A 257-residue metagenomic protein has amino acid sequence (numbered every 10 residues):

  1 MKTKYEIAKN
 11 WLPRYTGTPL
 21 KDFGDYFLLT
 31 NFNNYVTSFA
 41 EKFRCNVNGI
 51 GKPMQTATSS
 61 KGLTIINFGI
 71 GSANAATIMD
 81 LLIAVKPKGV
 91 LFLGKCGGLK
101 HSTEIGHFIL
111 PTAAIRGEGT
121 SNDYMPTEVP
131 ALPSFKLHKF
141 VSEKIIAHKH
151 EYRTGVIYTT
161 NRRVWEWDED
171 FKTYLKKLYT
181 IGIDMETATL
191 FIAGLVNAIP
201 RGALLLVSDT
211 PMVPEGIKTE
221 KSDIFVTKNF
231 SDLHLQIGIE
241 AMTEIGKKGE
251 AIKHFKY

Functional and structural regions predicted by a protein language model:
M1-K139: Metabolite-binding pocket within alpha/beta catalytic cores that recognizes anionic/polar moieties
N48-G51, K149-G155, I245-Y257: Flexible, glycine/charged-enriched surface loops at secondary-structure junctions
K88-G89, I181, P200: Short acidic/polar active-site loop segments enriched in Thr and Asp
E128-L178: Active-site rim beta-loop-alpha module in soluble metabolic enzymes
F140-H148, A193, I237-I245: Generic non-transmembrane alpha-helical segments
A188-V226: Zn-dependent metallopeptidase/amidohydrolase metal-coordination segment
V213-Y257: His/Asp/Glu-rich mid-to-C-terminal helical/loop segments that flank catalytic regions of hydrolases
